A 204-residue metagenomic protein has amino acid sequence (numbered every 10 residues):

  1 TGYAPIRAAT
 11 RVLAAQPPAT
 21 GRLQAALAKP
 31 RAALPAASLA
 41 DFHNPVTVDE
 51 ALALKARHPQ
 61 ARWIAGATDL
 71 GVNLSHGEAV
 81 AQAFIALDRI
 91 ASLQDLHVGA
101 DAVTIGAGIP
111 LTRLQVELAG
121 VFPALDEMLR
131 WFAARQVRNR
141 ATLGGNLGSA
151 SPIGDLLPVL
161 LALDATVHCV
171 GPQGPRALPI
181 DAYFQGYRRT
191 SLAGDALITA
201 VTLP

Functional and structural regions predicted by a protein language model:
T1-P204: C-terminal structural segment of proteins
